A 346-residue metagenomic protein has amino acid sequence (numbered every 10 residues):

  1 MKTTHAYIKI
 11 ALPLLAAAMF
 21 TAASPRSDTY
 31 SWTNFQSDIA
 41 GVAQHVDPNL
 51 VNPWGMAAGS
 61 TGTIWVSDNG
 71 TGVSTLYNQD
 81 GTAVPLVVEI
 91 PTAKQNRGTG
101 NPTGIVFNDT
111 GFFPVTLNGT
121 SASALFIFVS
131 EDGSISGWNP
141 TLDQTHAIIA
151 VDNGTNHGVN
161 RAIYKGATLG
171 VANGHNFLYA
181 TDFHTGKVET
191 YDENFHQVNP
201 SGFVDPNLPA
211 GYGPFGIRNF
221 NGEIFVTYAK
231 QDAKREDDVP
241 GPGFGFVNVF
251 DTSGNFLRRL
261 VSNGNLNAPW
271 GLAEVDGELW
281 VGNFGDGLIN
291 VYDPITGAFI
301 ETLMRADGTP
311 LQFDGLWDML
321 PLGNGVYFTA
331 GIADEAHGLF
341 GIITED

Functional and structural regions predicted by a protein language model:
M1-K2, M19: A detector of low-complexity, intrinsically disordered, Ser/Thr/Gly/Pro/Ala-rich segments
K2-L12: Bacterial N-terminal signal peptides that target proteins for export
A11-M19: Bacterial N-terminal signal peptides
P25-D346: Sequence/structural signature of beta-propeller domains
